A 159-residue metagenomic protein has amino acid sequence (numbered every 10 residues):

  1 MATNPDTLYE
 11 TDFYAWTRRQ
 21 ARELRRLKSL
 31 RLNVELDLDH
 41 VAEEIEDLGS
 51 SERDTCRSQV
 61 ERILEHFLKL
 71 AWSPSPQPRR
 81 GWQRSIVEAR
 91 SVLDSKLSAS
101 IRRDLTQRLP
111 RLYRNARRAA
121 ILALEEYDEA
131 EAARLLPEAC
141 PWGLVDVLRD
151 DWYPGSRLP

Functional and structural regions predicted by a protein language model:
M1-P159: Surface/interface-facing alpha-helical segments and adjacent flexible terminal/loop regions used for partner/assembly
